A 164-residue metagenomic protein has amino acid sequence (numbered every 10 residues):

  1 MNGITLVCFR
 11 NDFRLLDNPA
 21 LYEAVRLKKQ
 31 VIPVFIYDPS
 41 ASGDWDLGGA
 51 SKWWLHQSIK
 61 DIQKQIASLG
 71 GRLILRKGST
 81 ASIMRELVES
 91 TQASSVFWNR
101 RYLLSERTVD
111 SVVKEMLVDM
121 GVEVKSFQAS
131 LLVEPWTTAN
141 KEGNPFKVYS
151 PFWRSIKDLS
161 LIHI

Functional and structural regions predicted by a protein language model:
M1-S160: Trp/Phe/Arg-rich N-terminal binding region typifying the photolyase-homology
I162-I164: Conserved small/polar residues in nucleotide/adenosyl-binding loops
